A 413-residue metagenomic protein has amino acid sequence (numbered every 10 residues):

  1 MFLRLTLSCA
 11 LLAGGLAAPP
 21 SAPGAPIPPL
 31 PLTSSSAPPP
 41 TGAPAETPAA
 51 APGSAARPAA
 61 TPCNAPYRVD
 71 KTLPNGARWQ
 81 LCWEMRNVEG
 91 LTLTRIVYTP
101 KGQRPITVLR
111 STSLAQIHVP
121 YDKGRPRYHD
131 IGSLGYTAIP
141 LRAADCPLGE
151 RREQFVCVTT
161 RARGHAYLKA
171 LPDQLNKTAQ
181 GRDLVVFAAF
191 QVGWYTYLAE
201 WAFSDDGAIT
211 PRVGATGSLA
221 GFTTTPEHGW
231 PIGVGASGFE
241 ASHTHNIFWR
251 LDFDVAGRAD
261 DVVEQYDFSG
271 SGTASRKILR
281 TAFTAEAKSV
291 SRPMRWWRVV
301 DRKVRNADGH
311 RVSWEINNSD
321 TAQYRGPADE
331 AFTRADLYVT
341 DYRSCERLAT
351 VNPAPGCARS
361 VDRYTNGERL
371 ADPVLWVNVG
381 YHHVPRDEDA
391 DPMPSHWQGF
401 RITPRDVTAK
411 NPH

Functional and structural regions predicted by a protein language model:
M1-P28, S36-A37: Secretory targeting and sorting signals
M1-R4, A22, S34, A51 (+3 more regions): Serine/threonine-rich low-complexity intrinsically disordered regions
A17-A18, I27, A45, A138 (+2 more regions): Polar low-complexity intrinsically disordered regions enriched in Ser/Thr and small residues
G24-S54: Composition-driven, intrinsically disordered low-complexity tracts enriched in small residues
G53-L198, S204-A208, G221-E227, V234-H413: Extended effector regions of multi-domain proteins
